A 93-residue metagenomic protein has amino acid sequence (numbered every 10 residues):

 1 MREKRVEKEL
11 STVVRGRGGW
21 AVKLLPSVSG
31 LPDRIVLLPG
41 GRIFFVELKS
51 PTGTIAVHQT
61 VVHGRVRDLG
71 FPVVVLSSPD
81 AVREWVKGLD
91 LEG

Functional and structural regions predicted by a protein language model:
M1-G93: Catalytic phosphate/metal-binding cores of nucleic-acid and nucleotide-processing enzymes, i.e., regions that mediate
